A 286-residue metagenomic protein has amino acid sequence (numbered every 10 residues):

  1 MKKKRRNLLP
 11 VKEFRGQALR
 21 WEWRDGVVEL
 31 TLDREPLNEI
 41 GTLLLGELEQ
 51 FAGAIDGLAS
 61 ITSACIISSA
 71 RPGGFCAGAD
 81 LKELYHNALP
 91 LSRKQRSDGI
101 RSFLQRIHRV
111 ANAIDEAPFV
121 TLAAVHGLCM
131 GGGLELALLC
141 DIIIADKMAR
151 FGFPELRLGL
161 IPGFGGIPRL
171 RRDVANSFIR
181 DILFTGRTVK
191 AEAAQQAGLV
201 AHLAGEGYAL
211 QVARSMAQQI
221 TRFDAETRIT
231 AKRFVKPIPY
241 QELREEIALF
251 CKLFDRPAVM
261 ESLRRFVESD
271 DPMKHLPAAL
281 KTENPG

Functional and structural regions predicted by a protein language model:
M1-D25, A70-P72, G186, K190-A191 (+2 more regions): C-terminal alpha-helix plus adjacent terminal tail
E13, N112-A225: Crotonase-fold acyl-CoA enzyme core
D25-R34, L43-K94, R109-A123, I142 (+1 more regions): A structural preference for short, pocket-lining loop segments at secondary-structure junctions
L30, I67-S68, D80, L136-L138 (+3 more regions): Hydrophobic/aromatic residues within transmembrane alpha-helices of multi-pass small-molecule transporters
L37-N38, G74, L160, H202: Short strand->helix junction
L43-E47, R106, A113, V212 (+2 more regions): Charged catalytic carboxylate motif
L45, L81, I107, I167 (+4 more regions): A general structural signal for well-ordered alpha-helical segments in protein cores
S97-H108: Active-site-proximal gating segment of KS-fold condensing enzymes and close homologs
